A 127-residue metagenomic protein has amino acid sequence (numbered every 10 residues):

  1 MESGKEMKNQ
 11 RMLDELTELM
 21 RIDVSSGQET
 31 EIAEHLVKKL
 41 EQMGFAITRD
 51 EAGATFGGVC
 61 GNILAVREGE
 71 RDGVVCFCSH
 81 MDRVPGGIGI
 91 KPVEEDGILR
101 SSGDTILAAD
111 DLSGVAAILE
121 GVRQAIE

Functional and structural regions predicted by a protein language model:
E2-T30: N-terminal capping segment at the start of a domain
N9-D14, L40-E41, P92-I98: Short amphipathic alpha-helical segments, especially helix-boundary/capping motifs
L13, T17, V37, V115-R123: Predominant activation on well-ordered alpha-helical scaffold segments within soluble catalytic domains
T17-S25, E41-A46, R123-E127: Generic secondary-structure signature for well-ordered alpha-helical cores
M20, V24, G53, I106: Conserved short-loop catalytic and cofactor-binding motifs
S25-E70: A non-catalytic alpha/beta surface segment that caps or lines the substrate-entry region of metallo-dependent hydrolase
G58-V59, V66, R71-E127: Active-site metal-coordination/substrate-binding segment of hydrolases, especially metallo-dependent peptidases
